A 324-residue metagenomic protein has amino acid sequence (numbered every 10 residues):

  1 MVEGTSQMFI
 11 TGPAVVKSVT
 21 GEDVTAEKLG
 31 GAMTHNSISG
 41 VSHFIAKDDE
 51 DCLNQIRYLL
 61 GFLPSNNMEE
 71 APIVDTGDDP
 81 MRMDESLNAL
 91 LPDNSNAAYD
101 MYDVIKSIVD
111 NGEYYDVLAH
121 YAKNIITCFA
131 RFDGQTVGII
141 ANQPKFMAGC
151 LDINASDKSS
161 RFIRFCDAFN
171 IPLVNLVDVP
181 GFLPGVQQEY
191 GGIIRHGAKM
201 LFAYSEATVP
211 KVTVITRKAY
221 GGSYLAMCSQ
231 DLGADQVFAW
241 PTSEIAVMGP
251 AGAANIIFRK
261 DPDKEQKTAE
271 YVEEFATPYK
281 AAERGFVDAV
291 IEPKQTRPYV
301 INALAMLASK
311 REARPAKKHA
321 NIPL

Functional and structural regions predicted by a protein language model:
M1-L324: Ligand-binding clefts of soluble mixed alpha/beta catalytic domains
